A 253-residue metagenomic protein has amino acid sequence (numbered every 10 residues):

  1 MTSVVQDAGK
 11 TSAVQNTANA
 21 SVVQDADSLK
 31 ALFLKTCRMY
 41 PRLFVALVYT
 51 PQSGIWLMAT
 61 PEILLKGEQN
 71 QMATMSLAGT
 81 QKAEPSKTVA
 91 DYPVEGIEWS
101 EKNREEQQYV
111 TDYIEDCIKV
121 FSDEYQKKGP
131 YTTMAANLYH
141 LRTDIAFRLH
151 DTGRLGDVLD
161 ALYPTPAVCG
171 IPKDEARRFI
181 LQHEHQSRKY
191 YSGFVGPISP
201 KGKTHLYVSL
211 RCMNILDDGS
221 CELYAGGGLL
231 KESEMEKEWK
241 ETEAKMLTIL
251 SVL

Functional and structural regions predicted by a protein language model:
S3-V23: Long, intrinsically disordered low-complexity tandem-repeat segments
V4, Q15-N16, A46-T50, G129 (+3 more regions): Short coil/turn segments at secondary-structure boundaries
V22, T50-W56, I114-E115, P130-L138 (+1 more regions): A glycine-rich phosphate-binding loop feature that marks nucleotide/adenosyl-phosphate handling sites
V23-E105, Y109, G202-G226: An anion-binding catalytic pocket shared by soluble metabolic enzymes
Y40, I118, L250-L253: A generic secondary-structure signal for well-formed alpha-helical elements
M75-L181: Contiguous alpha-helical scaffold segments within structured protein domains that host functional hotspots
G153-L253: Conserved hydrophobic core element of enzyme catalytic domains
